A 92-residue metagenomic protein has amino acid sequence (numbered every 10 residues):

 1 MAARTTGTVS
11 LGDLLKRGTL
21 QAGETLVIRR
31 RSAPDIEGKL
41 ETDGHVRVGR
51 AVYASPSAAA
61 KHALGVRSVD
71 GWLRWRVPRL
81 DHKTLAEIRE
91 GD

Functional and structural regions predicted by a protein language model:
M1-D92: Eukaryotic, polar/proline-rich low-complexity intrinsically disordered regions
